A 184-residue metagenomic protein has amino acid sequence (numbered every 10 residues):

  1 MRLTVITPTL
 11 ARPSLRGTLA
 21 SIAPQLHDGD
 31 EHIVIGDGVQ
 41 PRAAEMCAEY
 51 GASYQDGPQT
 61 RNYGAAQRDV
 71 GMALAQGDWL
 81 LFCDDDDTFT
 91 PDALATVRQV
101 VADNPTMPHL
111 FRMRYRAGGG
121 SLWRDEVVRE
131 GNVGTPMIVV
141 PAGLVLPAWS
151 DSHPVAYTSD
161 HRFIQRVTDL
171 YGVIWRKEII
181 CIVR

Functional and structural regions predicted by a protein language model:
A20-G29: Short, acidic, metal-binding catalytic loop of nucleotide-sugar glycosyltransferases
V34-E45: A conserved acidic beta->alpha catalytic loop
P58-A75: Glycine-rich, basic loop-to-helix element that forms the pyrophosphate-binding segment of sugar-nucleotide handling
L80: Short aromatic/hydrophobic "clamp" motif used to bind/position activated sugar donors
D87-V100: Acidic donor-binding/catalytic loop of UDP-sugar-dependent glycosyltransferases, especially processive GT2
H109-L122: Short beta-strand-to-loop element that shapes/binds the nucleotide-sugar donor at the catalytic cleft/hinge
R112, I174-I180: Catalytic beta-strand/loop signature of glycosyltransferases that borders the donor
V155-F163: Acidic donor-binding loop at a coil-to-helix junction in glycosyltransferase catalytic cores that engages
